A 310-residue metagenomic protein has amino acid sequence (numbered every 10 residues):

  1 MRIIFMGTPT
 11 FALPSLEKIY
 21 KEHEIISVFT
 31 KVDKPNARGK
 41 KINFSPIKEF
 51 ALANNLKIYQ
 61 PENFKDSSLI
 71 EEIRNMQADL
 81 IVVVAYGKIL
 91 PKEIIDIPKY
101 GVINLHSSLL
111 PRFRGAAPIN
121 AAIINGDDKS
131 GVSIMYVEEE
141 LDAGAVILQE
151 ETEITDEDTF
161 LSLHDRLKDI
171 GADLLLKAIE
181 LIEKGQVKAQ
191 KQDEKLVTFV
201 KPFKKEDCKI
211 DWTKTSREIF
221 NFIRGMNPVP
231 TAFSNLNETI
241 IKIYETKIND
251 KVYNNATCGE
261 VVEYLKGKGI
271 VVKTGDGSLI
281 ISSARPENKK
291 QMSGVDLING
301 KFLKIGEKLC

Functional and structural regions predicted by a protein language model:
M1-G39: N-terminal Rossmann-like dinucleotide-binding module
R2-I4, I26-S27, K57-M76, I89-S107: Internal alpha/beta domain cores that form substrate/cofactor-binding pockets in large enzymes and binding proteins
T8-F11, E62-K65, Y86-I89, M226: Short beta->alpha connector loops
L13, K41-F44, D66-I70, K88 (+1 more regions): Structural motif corresponding to alpha-helix initiation and N-cap regions
K21, L80-P202, E206: Donor/substrate-binding cores of folate-linked one-carbon enzymes
K34-N54: N-terminal beta-loop-helix "entrance" segment that forms/cooperates in small-molecule cofactor or anionic ligand
T213-C310: An anion-binding loop in the catalytic cleft
